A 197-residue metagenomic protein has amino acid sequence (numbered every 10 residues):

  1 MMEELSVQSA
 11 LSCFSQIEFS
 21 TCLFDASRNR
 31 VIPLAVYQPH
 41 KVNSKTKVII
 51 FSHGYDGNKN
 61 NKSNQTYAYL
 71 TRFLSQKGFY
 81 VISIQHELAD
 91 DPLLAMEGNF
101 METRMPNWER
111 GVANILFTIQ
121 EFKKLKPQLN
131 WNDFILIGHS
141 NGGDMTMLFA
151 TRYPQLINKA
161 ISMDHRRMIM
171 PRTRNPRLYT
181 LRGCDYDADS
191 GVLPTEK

Functional and structural regions predicted by a protein language model:
M2-S44: N-terminal cap/lid segment of alpha/beta-hydrolase-fold proteins
R30-L129: Serine-hydrolase catalytic machinery in alpha/beta-hydrolase-like enzymes
N43, N58, D90, G143 (+2 more regions): Flexible, glycine-rich phosphate/dinucleotide-binding loops and adjacent beta-alpha linkers at cofactor/substrate
V48-F51, Y80-I84, I135-I137, K159-M163 (+1 more regions): Structural recognition of the beta-strand scaffold that forms the well-ordered cores of secreted hydrolase catalytic
F51-G57, S140, G183-D185: Glycine-rich His-Gly loop
N60-S63, L93-A95, L148-F149, R172-T173 (+1 more regions): Short, solvent-exposed loop/turn and secondary-structure capping segments
F117-R174: Primarily recognizes the serine-hydrolase "nucleophile elbow" in alpha/beta-hydrolase and SGNH/GDSL folds
N158-K197: The feature captures the conserved acid-bearing segment of alpha/beta-hydrolase catalytic domains
